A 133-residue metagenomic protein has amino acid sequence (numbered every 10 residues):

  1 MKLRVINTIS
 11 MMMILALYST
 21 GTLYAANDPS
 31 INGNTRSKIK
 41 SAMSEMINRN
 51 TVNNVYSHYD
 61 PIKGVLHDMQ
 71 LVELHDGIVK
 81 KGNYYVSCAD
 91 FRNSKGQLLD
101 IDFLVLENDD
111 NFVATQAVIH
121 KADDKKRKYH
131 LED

Functional and structural regions predicted by a protein language model:
M1-S10: Bacterial N-terminal signal peptides that target proteins for export
K2, T20-G21: Extracellular secretome segments
I9-T20: Bacterial N-terminal signal peptides
A25-K80: N-terminal secretory signal peptides
A26-P29, G33-S41, N111-D133: C-terminal partner/receptor-binding element of secreted or periplasmic proteins
K40-S44, V86, D102: Extracytoplasmic/secreted envelope proteins and their assembly/folding machinery, especially bacterial periplasmic
L66-I101: Exposed beta-strand-loop-beta-strand "reactive/processing" segments of non-cytosolic proteins
R92, Q97-H120: A short, surface-exposed beta-strand/turn
